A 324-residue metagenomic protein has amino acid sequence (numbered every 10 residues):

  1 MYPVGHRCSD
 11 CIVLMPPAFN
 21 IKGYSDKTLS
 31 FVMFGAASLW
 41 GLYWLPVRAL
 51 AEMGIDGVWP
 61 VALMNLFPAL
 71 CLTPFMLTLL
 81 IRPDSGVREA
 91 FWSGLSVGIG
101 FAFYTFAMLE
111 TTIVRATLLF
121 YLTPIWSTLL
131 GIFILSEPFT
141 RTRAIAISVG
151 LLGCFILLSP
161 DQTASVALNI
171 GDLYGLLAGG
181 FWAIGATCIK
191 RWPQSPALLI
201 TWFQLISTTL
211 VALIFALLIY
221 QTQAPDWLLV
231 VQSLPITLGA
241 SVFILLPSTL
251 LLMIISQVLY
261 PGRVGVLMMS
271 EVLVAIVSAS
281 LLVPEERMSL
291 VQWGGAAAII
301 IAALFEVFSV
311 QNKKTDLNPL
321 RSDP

Functional and structural regions predicted by a protein language model:
H6-W59, A164-R191, D323: Glycine-/small-residue-enriched transmembrane alpha-helix faces in small-molecule transporters and effluxers
T28-L29, L39, E52-I99, W126 (+3 more regions): Transmembrane alpha-helices of multi-pass small-molecule transport proteins
T28-V32, G57-F75, S148-V149, L173 (+2 more regions): Hydrophobic alpha-helical transmembrane segments of multi-pass integral membrane proteins, especially transporters
F31, T117-L122, I189-T208, L245-L281: Helix-helix packing/entry segments at the starts of transmembrane helices
G35-L42, P46, F91-F106, I156 (+4 more regions): Hydrophobic alpha-helical transmembrane segments of multi-pass membrane transport proteins, especially secondary
W59, L66, T105-S136, A178 (+1 more regions): Specific alpha-helical transmembrane segments that line the substrate/conduction pathway and gating interfaces
L72, T142-P160, L290-V310: Hydrophobic transmembrane alpha-helices of multi-pass small-molecule transport proteins
M76-L79, T123-S148, L273-W293: C-terminal transmembrane-helix exit sites in multi-pass transporters
